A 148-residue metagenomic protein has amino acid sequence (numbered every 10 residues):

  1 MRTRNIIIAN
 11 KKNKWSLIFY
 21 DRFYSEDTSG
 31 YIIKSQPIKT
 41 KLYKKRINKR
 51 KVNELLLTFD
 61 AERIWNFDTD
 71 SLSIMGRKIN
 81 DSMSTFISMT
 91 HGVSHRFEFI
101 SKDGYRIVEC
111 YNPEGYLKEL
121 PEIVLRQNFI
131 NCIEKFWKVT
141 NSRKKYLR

Functional and structural regions predicted by a protein language model:
M1-R148: Function-determining sites in protein domains
